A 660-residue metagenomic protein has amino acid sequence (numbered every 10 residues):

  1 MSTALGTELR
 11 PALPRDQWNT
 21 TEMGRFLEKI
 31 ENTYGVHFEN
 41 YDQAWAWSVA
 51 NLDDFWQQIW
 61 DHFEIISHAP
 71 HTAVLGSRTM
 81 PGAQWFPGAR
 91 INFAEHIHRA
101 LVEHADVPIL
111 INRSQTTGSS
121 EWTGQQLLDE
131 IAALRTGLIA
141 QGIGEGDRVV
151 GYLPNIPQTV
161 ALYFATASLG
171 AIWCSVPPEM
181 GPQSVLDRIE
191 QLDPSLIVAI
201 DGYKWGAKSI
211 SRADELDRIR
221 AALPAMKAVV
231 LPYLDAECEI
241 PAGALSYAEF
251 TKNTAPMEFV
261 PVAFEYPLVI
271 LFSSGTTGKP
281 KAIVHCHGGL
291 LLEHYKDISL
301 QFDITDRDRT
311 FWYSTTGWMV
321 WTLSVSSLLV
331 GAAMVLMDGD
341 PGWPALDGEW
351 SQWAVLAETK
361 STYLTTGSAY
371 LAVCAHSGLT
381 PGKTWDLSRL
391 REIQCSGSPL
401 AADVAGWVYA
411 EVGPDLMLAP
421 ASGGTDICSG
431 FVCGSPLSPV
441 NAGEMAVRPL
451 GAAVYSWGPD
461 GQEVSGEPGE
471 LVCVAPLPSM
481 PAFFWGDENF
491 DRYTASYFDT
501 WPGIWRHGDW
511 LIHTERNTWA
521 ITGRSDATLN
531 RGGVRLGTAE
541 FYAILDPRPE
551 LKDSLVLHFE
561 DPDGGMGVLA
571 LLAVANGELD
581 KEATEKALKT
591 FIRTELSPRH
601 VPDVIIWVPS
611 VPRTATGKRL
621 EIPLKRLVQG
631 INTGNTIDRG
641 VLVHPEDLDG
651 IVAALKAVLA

Functional and structural regions predicted by a protein language model:
D42-W47, A94, L110-F164, G181-L186 (+2 more regions): Conserved AMP-binding/adenylate-forming core of the ANL superfamily
D106-P108, V230, P241-F272, K279 (+2 more regions): Conserved pre-ATP/AMP-binding loop-to-beta segment of ANL
G151, V176, M180-D201, L216 (+8 more regions): AMP-binding/adenylate-forming catalytic core of the ANL superfamily
P154, L196-E215, D235, D338-P341 (+3 more regions): Adenylate-forming
S168-E249, S368: Structural core segment of the AMP-binding/adenylate-forming
K227, L555-D561, L569-L571, K589-A660: Conserved C-terminal "lid"/linker of ANL adenylate-forming enzymes
L291-R309, M319-T362, S377-G378: Conserved AMP-binding/adenylation subdomain of ANL enzymes
L300, R391-T518, S525-T528, F541: Conserved AMP-binding/adenylate-forming
